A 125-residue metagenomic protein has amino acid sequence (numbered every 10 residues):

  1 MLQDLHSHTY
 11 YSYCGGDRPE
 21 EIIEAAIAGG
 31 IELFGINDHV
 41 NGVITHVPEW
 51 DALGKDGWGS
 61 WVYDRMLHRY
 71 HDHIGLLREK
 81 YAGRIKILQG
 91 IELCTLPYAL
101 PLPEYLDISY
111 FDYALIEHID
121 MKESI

Functional and structural regions predicted by a protein language model:
L2-S12, I36-N41: Histidine-centered catalytic micro-motifs
L5-P19, E92-L96, S124-I125: Active-site mouth loops of central-metabolism enzymes
H6, A26, A114: Conserved, mostly hydrophobic/aromatic
S7, S12-C14, I22, I85-I87 (+1 more regions): Gly/lys/ser-thr-rich phosphate-binding loops in alpha/beta enzymes that coordinate phosphoanhydride or phosphate groups
G15-A25, P97-Y105: Short, acidic/polar
F34-I36, A114: Hydrophobic residues within beta-strands of alpha/beta enzymes
I44-I125: Extended substrate/RNA-proximal surfaces in nucleic-acid metabolism proteins
